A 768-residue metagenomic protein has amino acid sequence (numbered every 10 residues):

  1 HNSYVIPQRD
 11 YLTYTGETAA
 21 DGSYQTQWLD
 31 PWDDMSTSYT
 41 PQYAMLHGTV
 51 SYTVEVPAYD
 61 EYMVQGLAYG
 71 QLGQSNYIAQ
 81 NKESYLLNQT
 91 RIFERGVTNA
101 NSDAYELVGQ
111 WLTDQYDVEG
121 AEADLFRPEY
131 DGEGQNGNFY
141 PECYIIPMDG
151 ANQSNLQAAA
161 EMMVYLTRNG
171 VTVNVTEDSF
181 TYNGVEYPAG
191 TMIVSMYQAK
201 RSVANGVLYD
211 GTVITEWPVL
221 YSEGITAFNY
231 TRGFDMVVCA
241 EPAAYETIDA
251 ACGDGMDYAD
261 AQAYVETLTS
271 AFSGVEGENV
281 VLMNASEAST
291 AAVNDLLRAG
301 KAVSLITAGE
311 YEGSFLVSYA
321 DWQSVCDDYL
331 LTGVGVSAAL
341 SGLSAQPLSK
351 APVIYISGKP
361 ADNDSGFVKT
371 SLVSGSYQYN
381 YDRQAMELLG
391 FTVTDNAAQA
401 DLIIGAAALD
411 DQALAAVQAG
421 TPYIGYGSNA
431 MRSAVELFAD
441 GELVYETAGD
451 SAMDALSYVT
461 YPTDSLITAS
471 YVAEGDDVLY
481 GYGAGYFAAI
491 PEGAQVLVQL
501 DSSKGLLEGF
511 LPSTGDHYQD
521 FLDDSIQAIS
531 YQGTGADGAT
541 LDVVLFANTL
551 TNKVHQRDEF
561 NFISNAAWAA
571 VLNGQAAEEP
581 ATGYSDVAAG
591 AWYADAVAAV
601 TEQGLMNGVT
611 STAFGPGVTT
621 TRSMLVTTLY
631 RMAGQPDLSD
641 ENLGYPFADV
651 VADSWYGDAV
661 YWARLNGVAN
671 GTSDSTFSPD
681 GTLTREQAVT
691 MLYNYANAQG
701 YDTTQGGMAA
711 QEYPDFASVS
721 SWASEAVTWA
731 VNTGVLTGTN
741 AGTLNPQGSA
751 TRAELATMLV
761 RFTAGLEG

Functional and structural regions predicted by a protein language model:
H1-D34, T40-A576: Intrinsic-disorder/low-complexity accessory segments
Y52, A750-E754: Acidic helix/loop microenvironments that form the catalytic cleft of cell-wall polysaccharide enzymes
Y69, A160, V164, T290-N294 (+12 more regions): Solvent-exposed, polar/charged alpha-helical surfaces in well-ordered, non-transmembrane soluble domains, broadly
N76-Q80, T167-V171, R298, E387 (+8 more regions): Sec-exported extracytoplasmic/periplasmic mature domains
F139-P141, S270-S273, A566, P636-N642 (+3 more regions): A short alpha-helix capping/helix-coil boundary motif
C143-P147, T172, V650, F716-W729: A short, hydrophobic secondary-structure junction motif
N552-H555, L736, T757: Short active-site-adjacent structural elements
A577-W592, E602, N607-V626, Y630-G657 (+4 more regions): Feature responds to low-complexity, polar/acidic, surface-exposed segments characteristic of secreted/exported proteins
